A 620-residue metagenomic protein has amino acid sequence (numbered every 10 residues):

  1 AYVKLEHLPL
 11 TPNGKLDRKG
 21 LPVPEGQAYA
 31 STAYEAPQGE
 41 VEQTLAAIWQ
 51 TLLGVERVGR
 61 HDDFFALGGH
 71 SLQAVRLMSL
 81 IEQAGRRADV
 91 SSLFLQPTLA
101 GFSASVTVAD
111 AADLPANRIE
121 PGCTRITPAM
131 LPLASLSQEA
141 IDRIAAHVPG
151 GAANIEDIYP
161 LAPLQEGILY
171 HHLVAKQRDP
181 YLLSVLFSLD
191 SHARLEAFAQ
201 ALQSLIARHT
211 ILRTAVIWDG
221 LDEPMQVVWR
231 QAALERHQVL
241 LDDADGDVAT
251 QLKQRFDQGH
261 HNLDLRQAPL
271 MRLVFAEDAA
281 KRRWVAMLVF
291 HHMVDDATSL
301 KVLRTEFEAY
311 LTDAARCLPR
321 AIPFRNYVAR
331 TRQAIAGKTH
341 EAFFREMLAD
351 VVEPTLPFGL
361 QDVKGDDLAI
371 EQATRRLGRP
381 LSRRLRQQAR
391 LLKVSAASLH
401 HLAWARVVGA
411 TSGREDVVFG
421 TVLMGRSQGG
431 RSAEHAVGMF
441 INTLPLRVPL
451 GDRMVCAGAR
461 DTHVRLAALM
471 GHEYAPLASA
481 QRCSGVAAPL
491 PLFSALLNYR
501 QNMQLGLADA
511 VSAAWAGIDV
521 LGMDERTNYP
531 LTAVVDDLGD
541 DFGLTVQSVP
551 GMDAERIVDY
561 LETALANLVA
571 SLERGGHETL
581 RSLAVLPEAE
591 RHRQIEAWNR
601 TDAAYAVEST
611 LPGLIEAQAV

Functional and structural regions predicted by a protein language model:
A1, A152-P160, H172-L182, A199 (+13 more regions): His-Asp-centered acyl/peptidyl-transfer active-site segments
A1-G26, A100-P160, V228-W229, V351 (+7 more regions): Flexible, non-catalytic linker and terminal segments flanking ANL/adenylate-forming cores
A1-Q38, E42, A46-A47, T51 (+3 more regions): AMP-dependent adenylate-forming
Y2, L80-E82, P149-R230, D245-Q333 (+7 more regions): Acyl-group handoff/entry surfaces in thioester-processing enzymes
K4-P12, D17-K19, P24, V75 (+15 more regions): Small-residue-rich loop/turn and linker elements
A46-A74, Q83-S91, V620: Phosphopantetheine carrier-protein modules
V58-D62, V75, L136-P160, Q165 (+11 more regions): Gly/Ser/Thr-rich phosphate-binding loops and adjoining beta-strand/alpha-helix segments that form adenosine-phosphate
P149-A152, S191-A207, V227-Q267, E341 (+8 more regions): A short, small/polar-residue-rich loop/turn motif at beta-strand boundaries within alpha/beta enzyme cores
